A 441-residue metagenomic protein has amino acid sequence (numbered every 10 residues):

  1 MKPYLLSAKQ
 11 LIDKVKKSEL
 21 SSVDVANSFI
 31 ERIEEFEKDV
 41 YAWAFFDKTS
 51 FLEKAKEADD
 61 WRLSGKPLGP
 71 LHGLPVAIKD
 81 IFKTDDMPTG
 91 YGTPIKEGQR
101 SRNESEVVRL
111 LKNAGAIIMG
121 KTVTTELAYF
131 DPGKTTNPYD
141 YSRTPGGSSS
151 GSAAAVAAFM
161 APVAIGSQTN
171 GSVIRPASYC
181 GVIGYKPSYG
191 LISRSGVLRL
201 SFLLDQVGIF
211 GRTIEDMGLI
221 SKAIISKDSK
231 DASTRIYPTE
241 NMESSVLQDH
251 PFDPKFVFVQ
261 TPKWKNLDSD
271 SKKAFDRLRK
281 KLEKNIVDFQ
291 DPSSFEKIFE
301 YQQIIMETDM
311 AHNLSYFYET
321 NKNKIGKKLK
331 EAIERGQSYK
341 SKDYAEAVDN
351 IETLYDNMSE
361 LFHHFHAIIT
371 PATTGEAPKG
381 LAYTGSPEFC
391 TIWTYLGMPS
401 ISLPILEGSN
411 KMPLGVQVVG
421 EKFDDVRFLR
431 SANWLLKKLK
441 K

Functional and structural regions predicted by a protein language model:
M1-E53, D343, K441: An N-terminal boundary/leader segment
L11-K17, K96-Q99, D205-R212, E334-Y339 (+1 more regions): Short, well-ordered beta-strand elements within core beta-sheets of diverse protein domains
S22-N27, S269-Q290, S315-T320, Y344 (+1 more regions): Acyltransferase
E35, N113, A158-V163, T169-P262 (+5 more regions): Structural helix-boundary/capping segments
L71-V207, T261, A372-T384: Short glycine/serine-rich loop/turn segments
L71-Y91, H250-K255, V259, Y301-Y355 (+2 more regions): Short helix-loop capping/hinge segments that flank enzyme active sites or metal/cofactor-binding pockets
N357-E360, Y383-P404: Small-aliphatic-rich amphipathic alpha-helix that forms the alpha element of a beta-alpha
